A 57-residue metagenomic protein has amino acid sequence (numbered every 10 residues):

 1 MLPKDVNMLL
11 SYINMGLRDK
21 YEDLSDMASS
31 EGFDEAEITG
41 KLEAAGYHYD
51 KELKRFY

Functional and structural regions predicted by a protein language model:
M1-D23: N-terminal acidic leader/helix
M27-A28: Short alpha-helical "recognition helix" segments of helix-turn-helix
D34-G46: Short acidic, Pro/Gly- and aromatic-enriched capping/linker segments at domain boundaries
